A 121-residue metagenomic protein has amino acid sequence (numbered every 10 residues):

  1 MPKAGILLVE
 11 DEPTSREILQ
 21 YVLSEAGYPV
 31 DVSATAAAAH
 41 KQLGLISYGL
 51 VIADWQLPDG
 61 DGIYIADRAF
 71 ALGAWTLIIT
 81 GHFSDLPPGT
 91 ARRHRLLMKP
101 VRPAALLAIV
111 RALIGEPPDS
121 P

Functional and structural regions predicted by a protein language model:
E10: Conserved acidic carboxylate
E17-E25: Charged docking surfaces used in two-component/phosphorelay signaling
G27-A34, Q42: Short hydrophobic/Thr-rich beta-strand motif most characteristic of the beta2 strand and flanking loop of CheY-like
T35, D61-Y64: Acidic catalytic/metal-coordinating carboxylates
D54: Active-site residues of response regulator receiver
P58: The feature encodes the CheY-like receiver
L77-T80: Hydrophobic/aromatic residues positioned on beta-strands within the core alpha/beta folds
V101-L113, P118-P121: C-terminal output helix
